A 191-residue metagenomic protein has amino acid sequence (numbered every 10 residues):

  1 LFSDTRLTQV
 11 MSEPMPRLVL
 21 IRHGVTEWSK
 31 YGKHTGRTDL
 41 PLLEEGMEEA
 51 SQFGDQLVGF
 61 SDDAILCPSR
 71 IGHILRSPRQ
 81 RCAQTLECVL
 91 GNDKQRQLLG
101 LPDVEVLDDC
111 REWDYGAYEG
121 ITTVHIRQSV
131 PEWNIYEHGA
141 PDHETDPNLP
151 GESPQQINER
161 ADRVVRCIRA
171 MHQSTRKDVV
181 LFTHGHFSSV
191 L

Functional and structural regions predicted by a protein language model:
L1-S12: Universal eukaryotic N-terminal targeting presequences
E13-L98: Active-site-proximal alpha-helix that buttresses catalytic centers in soluble enzyme cores
L18, A83, D93-K94, D162-L191: Active-site-adjacent alpha-helix immediately C-terminal to a catalytic or transition-state-stabilizing loop
H23, D108, H184: Active-site glycine-centered loops adjacent to acidic/histidine catalytic or metal-binding residues that shape
E27, R81-A83, E112-W113, F187-S189: Short, active-site-adjacent cap segments at secondary-structure transitions
E49-F53, R81-T85, S153, I157-I168: Alpha-helical packing segments of well-folded alpha/beta enzyme cores
R76-S77, E159, F182-T183: Short beta-strand scaffold positions
N92-R163: Phosphate-handling substructures
